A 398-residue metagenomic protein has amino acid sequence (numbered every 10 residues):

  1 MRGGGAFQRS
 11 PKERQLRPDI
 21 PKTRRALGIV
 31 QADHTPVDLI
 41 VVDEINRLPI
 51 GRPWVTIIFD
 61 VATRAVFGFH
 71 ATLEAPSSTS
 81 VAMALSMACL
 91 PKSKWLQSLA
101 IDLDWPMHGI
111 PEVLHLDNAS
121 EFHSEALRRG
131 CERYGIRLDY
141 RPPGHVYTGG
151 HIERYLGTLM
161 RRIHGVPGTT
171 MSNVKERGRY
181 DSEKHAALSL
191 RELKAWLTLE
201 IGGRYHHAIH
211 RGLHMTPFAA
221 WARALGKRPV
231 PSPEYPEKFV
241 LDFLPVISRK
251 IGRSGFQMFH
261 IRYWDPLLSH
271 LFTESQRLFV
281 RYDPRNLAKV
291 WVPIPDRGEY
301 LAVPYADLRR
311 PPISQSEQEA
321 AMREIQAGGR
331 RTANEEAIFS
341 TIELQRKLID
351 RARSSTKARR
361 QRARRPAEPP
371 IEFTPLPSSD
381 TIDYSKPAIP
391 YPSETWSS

Functional and structural regions predicted by a protein language model:
M1-I57, A65-F67, S77-A84, L96 (+2 more regions): Mobile-element integrase/transposase regions, centering on the N-terminal DNA-binding/Zn-coordinating module
G5, A100-E112, N118-P233, H270: Globin-like tetrapyrrole-binding proteins
D19, L39, T198-L344: C-terminal, beta-rich DNA-binding module of retroviral/retroelements integrases
R24-A26, P36, I50-P53, D60-A65 (+5 more regions): Short, well-ordered loop/turn elements at secondary-structure boundaries
D33-D38, F59-T63, A71-A75, H115-S120 (+2 more regions): Short, flexible loop/turn elements at secondary-structure junctions
I45-R47, G68-E74, R141-G144, K184-H185: Short helix/strand-bridging catalytic loops that position acidic/His residues to coordinate divalent metals and engage
H70-W105: Active-site beta-loop-alpha junctions of metal-dependent nucleic acid enzymes, especially the RNase H-like/DDE
Y305-S398: Extended, compositionally biased alpha-helical segments that mediate assembly or anchoring
